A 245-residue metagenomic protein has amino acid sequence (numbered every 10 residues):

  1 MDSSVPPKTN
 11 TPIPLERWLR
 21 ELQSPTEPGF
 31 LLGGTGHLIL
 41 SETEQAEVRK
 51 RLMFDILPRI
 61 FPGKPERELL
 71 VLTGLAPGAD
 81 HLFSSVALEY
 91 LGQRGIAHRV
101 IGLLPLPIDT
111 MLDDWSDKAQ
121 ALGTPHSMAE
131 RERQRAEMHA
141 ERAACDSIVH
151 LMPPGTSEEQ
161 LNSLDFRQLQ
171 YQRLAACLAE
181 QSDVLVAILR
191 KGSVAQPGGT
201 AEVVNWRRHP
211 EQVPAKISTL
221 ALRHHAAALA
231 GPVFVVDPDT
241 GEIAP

Functional and structural regions predicted by a protein language model:
S4-P245: Acidic/glycine-enriched connector segments
